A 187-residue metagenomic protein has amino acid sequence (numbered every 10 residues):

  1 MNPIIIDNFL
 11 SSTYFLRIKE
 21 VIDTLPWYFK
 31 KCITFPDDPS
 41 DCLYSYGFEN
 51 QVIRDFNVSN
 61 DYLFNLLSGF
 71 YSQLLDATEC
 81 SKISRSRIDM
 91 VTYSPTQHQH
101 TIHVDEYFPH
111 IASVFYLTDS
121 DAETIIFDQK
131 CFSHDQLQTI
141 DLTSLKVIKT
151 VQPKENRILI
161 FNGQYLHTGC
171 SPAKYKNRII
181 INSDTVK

Functional and structural regions predicted by a protein language model:
M1-C80: Non-heme Fe(II)/2-oxoglutarate
F64, S68, S72-K187: Catalytic core of non-heme Fe(II) oxygenases with the double-stranded beta-helix
